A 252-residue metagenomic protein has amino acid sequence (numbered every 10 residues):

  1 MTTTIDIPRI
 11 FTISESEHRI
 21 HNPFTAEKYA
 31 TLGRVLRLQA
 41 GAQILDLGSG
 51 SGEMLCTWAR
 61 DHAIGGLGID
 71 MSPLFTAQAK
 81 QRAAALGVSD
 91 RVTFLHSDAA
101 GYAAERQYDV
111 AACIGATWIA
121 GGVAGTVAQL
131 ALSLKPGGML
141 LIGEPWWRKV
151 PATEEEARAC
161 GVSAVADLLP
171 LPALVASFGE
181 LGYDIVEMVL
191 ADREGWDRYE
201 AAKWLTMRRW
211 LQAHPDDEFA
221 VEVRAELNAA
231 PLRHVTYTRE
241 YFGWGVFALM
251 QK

Functional and structural regions predicted by a protein language model:
N22-A40: Conserved alpha-helix/loop element of class I SAM-dependent methyltransferases that forms part of the SAM/SAH-binding
G48-G52: Class I SAM-dependent methyltransferase "Motif I" SAM/SAH-binding loop
E53-A100: Class I SAM-dependent methyltransferase SAM/SAH-binding core
G101-A111: A short acidic, Gly/Pro-enriched loop at the edge of an enzyme's catalytic core that lines a small-molecule cofactor
V110-V123: A short SAM/SAH-binding and catalytic strip from SAM-dependent methyltransferases
A124-M139: A short glycine-rich, Lys/Arg-flanked "PGG" loop and its adjoining helix->strand segment in the class I
P145-V165: Short, glycine-/aromatic-enriched active-site segment of Class I SAM-dependent methyltransferases
V189-K252: Conserved Class I S-adenosyl-L-methionine
